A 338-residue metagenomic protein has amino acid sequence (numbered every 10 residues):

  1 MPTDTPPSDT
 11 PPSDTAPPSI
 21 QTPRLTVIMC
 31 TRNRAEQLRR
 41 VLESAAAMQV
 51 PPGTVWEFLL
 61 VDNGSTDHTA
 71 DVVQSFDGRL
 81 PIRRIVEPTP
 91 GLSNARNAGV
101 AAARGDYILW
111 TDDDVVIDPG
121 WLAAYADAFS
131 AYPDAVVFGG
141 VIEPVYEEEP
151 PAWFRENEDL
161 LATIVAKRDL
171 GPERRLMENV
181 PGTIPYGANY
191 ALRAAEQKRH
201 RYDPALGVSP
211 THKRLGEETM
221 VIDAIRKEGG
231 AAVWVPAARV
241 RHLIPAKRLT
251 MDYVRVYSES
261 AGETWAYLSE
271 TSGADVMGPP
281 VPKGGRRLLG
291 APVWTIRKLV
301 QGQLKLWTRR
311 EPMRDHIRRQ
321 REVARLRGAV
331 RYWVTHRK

Functional and structural regions predicted by a protein language model:
R34-M48: Short, well-formed alpha-helical segments that are part of the catalytic scaffolds of diverse glycosyltransferases
S44, D62-D71, V115: A conserved acidic beta->alpha catalytic loop
E87-A103: Glycine-rich, basic loop-to-helix element that forms the pyrophosphate-binding segment of sugar-nucleotide handling
I108: Short aromatic/hydrophobic "clamp" motif used to bind/position activated sugar donors
G120-F154: Conserved donor NDP-sugar-binding/catalytic core segment of glycosyltransferases
E158-G182: Short, flexible, basic/aromatic active-site loop/helix in glycosyltransferases
P185-G187, V208-V221: Acidic donor-binding loop at a coil-to-helix junction in glycosyltransferase catalytic cores that engages
V256-S260, A274-K338: Non-catalytic, C-terminal membrane-associated alpha-helical segments of glycosyltransferases
